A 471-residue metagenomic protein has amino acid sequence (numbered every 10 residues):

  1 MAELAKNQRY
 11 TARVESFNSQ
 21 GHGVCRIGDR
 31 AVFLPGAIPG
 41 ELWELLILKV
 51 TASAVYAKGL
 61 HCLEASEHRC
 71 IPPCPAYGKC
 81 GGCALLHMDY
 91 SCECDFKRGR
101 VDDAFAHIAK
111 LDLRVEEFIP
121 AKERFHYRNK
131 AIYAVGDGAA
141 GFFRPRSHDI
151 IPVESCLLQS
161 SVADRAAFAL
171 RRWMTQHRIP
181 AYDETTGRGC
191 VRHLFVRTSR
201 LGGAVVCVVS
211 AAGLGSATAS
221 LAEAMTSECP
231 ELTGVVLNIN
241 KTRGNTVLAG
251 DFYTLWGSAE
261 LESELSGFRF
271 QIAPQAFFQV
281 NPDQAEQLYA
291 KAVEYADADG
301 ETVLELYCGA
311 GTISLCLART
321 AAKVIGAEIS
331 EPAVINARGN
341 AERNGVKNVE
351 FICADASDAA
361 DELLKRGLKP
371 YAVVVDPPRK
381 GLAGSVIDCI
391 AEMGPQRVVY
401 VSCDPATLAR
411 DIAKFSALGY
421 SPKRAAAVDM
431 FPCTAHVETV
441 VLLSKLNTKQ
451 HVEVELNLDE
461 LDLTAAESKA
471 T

Functional and structural regions predicted by a protein language model:
M1-A76, A109, E350-F351, D358: Terminal RNA-binding accessory module
A2-Q8, E15, S19, S216-T471: Rossmann-like S-adenosyl-L-methionine
G23-G28, G141-P145, C207-V209, A337: Short, acidic/hydrophobic/Gly-rich beta-strand patch recurrent on exposed beta strands that often constitutes part
G40, Q159, N281: Short, conserved phosphate/pyrophosphate- and ester-handling motifs at nucleotide-, phospho-/glycolipid
L60-P72, G78-D183, L201: Extended interfacial segments that mediate partner engagement and assembly in macromolecular machines
E117-R124, E184-T185, V191-H193, A427-M430: Short, solvent-exposed loop/turn elements at beta->coil junctions and helix N-caps that rim active or binding pockets
H126-R144, V196-R197, Y253-T254, E260-L265 (+1 more regions): Short beta-strand elements
V196, G202-A211, R269-A273: Short, aliphatic-rich beta-strand segments
